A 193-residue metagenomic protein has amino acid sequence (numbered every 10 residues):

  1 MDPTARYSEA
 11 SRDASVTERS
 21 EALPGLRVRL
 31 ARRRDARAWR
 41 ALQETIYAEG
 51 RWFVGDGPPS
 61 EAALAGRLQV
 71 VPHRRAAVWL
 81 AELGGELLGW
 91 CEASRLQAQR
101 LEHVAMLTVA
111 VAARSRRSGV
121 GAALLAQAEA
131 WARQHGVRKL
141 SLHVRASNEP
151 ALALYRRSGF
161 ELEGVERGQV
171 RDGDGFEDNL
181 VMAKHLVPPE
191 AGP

Functional and structural regions predicted by a protein language model:
M1-R34, L180, L186-P193: Conserved N-terminal entry element of GNAT/NAT acetyltransferase domains
R6-Y7, L30-A36, E44-R114, L125-Q127 (+2 more regions): Acetyl-CoA-dependent GNAT
R40, A128, V137, A146-S147: Compositionally biased, non-globular sequence tracts
A76, E177-V181: Short hydrophobic/aromatic beta-strand or adjacent loop that forms the aromatic wall/cage of a ligand/substrate-binding
L101, S141-V144, R156, E161-E177: Conserved catalytic-core motifs of GNAT/GCN5-like acyltransferases
S115, G119: Glycine-rich phosphate-binding loop
L125, A132-H143: Conserved GNAT acetyl-CoA-binding A-motif
L125, N148-A151, G168-G173: Short glycine/proline-centered loop/turn elements that form peptide/ligand docking sites
